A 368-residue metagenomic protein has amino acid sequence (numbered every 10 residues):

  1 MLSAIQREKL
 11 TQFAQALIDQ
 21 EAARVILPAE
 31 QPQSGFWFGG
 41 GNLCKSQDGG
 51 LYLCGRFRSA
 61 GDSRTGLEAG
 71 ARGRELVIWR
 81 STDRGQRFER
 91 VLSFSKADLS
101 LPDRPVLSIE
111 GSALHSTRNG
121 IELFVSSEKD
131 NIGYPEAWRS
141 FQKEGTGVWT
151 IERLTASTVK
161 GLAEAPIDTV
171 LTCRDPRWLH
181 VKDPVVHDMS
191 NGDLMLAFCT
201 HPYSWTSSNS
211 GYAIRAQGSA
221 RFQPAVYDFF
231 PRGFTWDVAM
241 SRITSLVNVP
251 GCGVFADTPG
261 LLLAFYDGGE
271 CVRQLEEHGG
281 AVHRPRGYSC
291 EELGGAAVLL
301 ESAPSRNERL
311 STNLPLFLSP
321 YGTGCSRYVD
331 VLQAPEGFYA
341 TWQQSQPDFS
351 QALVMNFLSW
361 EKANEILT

Functional and structural regions predicted by a protein language model:
M1-L107, H115-D183, H187-G322, A334-T368: Beta-rich carbohydrate-recognition and catalytic domains
S326-V329: Short glycine-rich, acidic/polar surface loops and turns
